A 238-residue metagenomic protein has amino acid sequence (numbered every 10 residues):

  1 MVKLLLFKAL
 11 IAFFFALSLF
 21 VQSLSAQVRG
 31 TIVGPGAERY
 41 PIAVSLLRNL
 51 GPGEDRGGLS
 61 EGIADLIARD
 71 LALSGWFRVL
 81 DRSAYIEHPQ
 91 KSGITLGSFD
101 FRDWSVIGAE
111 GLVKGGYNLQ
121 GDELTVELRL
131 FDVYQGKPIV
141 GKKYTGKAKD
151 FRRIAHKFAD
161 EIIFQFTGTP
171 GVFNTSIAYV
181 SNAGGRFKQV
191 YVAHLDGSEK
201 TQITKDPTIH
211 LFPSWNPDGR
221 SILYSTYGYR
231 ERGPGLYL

Functional and structural regions predicted by a protein language model:
K8-Q22: Bacterial N-terminal signal peptides
Q27, A37-I42, G58, G62 (+9 more regions): Extracytoplasmic
V28-R29, I94-E161: Amphipathic beta-strand/beta-sheet edge segments enriched in Tyr/Trp
T31-F99, V113, Y117-L119: Short beta-strand->alpha-helix linker/helix-N-cap micro-motif that forms a surface specificity/interaction loop
P138-G141, S198-Q202: Predominantly a core beta-strand signature of beta-propeller blades across repeat-based propeller domains
D150-F151, Q165-G168, P207-S225, E231: Conserved beta-propeller blade repeats
F151-F187, H194: Pro/Ala/Gly-rich low-complexity, hydrophilic intrinsically disordered segments
S176, V180-N182, R186-T201, S221 (+1 more regions): Beta-propeller blade-edge and WD-like acidic-aromatic loop motif
